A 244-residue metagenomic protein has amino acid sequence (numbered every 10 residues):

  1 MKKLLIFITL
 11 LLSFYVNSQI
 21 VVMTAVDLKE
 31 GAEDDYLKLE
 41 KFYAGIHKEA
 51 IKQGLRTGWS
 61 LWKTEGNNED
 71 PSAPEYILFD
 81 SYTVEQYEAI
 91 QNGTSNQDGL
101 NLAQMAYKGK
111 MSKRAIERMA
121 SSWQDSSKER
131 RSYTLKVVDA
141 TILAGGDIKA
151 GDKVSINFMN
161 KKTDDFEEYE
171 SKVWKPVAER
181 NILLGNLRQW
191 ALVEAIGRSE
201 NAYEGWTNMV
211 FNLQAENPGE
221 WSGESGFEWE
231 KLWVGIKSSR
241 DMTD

Functional and structural regions predicted by a protein language model:
M1-V21: Bacterial Sec-dependent N-terminal signal peptides
S18-D244: Short S/T/G/P-rich N-terminal loop/turn motif that feeds into the first structured element of a domain
